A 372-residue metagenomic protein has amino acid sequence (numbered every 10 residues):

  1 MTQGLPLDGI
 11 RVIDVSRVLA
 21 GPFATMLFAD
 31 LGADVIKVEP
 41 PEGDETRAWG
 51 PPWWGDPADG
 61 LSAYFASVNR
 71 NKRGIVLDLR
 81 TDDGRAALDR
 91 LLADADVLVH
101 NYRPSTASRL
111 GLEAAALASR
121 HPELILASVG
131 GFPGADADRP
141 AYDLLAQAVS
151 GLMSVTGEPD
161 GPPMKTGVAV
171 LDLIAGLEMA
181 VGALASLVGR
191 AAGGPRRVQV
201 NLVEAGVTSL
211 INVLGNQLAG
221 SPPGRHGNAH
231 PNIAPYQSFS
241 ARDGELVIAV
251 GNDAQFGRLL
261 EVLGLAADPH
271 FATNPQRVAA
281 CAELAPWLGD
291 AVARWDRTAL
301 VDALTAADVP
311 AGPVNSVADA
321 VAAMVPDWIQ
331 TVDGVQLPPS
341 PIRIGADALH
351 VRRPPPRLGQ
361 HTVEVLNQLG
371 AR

Functional and structural regions predicted by a protein language model:
M1-G193, R225, W287, R357 (+1 more regions): N-terminal helix-loop segment corresponding to the beta1-alpha1 unit of nucleotide/adenylate-binding folds
E42, G131-P133, L202-S209, D243-E245 (+2 more regions): Glycine-rich beta-alpha junction loops
G74-V76, A146, S238, E245-V250 (+1 more regions): Short hydrophobic-aromatic micro-motifs
P163-L173, P195-R197, G227-H230, A234-Y236 (+3 more regions): A short glycine-threonine-serine/GTX helix/turn-capping micro-motif
G176-R196, T208, N212-S221, L260-A267: Oxidoreductase and adenylate-handling cofactor-binding alpha/beta cores
N232-A307, A311: Aromatic-enriched alpha-helical interface/lid elements that frame and gate functional surfaces
T305-P326: Conserved PLP cofactor-binding pocket of PLP-dependent enzymes
Q330-R372: Flexible, small-/acidic-enriched active-site or ligand-binding loops
